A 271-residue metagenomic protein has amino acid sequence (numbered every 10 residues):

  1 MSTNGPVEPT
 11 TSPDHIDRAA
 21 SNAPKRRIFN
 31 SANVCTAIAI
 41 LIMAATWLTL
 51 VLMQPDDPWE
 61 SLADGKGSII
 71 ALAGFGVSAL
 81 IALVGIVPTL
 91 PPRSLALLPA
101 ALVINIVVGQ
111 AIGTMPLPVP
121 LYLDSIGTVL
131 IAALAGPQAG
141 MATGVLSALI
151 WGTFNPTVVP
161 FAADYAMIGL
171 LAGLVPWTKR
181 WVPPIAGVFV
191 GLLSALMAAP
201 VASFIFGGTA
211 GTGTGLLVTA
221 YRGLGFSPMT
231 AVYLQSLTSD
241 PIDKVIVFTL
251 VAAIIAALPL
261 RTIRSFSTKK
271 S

Functional and structural regions predicted by a protein language model:
M1-H15: N-terminal acidic, proline/glycine-rich, low-complexity intrinsically disordered segments
A20-G76, G113-P118, V158-A162, W177-S271: Membrane-embedded alpha-helical hairpins and interfacial helices in multi-pass inner-membrane proteins
P55-A63, L83-G85, N105, P120-T128 (+1 more regions): Short juxtamembrane and helix-loop transition motifs at transmembrane-helix boundaries in membrane proteins
A79-V103: Helix-loop-helix hairpins and the membrane-proximal interhelical loops of multi-pass alpha-helical transport proteins
A82-V84, L123-G140, L171-V175: Generic transmembrane alpha-helix motif of multi-pass integral membrane proteins
P99-V103, I126, L130, M141 (+10 more regions): Residue-level signature of the transmembrane alpha-helical core of multi-pass small-molecule transporters
I106, Q110, A133, G140-V145 (+7 more regions): Transmembrane alpha-helical segments of multi-pass membrane transport proteins and ion-pumping complexes
G109-L123, G144-W181: Interfacial aromatic-anchored transmembrane helix boundaries in multi-pass membrane proteins
